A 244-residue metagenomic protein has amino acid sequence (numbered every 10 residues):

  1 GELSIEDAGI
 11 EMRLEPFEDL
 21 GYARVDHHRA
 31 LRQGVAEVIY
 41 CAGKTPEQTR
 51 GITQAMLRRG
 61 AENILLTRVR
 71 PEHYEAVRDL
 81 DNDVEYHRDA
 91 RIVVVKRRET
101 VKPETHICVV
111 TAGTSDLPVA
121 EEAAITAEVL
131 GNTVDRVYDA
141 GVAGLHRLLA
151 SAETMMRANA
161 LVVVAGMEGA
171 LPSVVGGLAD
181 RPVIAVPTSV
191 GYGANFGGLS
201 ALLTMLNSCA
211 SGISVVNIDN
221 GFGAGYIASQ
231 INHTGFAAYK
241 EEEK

Functional and structural regions predicted by a protein language model:
G1-R70, Y74-E75, D79-L80: Long amphipathic alpha-helical segments
E47-T49, D116-E121, L145-H146, A165-V174 (+2 more regions): Short glycine/serine/threonine-rich phosphate/pyrophosphate-binding segments that cradle anionic phosphate groups
L80-D81, L178-A179, C209-S211: Short, structured coil segments at secondary-structure junctions
I92-K96, T133-T154, L199-S200, V216: Glycine-rich oxoanion-binding loops at beta->alpha junctions
P103-H146: Glycine-rich phosphate/diphosphate-binding loop of Rossmann-like nucleotide-binding domains
T111, S115, A152-M156, A160 (+1 more regions): C-terminal binding/interaction regions
A150-T188: Glycine-rich phosphate-binding loop
